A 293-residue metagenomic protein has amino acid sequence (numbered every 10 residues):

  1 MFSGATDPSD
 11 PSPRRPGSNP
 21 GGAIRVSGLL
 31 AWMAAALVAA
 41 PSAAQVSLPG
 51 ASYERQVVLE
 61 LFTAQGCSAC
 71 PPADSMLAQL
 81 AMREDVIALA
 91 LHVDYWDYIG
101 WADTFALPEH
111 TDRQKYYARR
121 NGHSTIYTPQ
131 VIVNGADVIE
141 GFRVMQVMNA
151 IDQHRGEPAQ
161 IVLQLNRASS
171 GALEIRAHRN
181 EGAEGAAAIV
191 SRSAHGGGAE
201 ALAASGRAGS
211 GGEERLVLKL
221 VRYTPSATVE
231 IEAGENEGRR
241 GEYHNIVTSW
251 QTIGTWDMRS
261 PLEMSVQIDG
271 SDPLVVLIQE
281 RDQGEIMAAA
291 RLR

Functional and structural regions predicted by a protein language model:
M1-I24: N-terminal secretory signal peptides that target proteins for export/translocation
F2, Q45-Y127: Active-site-proximal cofactor/substrate-binding loop regions of enzyme domains
R14-R15, R25, R192, R207: Basic polycationic patches enriched in arginine
R25-A35: Sec-dependent signal peptide recognition, specifically the positively charged N-region followed immediately by
L29-L30, Y127, D272: Short loop/turn motifs at secondary-structure junctions
A39-P41: N-terminal signal peptide c-region/cleavage motif recognized by signal peptidases
T104-S124, A136-R293: Short, conserved sequence motifs used for protein processing/export or organelle targeting and for catalysis
